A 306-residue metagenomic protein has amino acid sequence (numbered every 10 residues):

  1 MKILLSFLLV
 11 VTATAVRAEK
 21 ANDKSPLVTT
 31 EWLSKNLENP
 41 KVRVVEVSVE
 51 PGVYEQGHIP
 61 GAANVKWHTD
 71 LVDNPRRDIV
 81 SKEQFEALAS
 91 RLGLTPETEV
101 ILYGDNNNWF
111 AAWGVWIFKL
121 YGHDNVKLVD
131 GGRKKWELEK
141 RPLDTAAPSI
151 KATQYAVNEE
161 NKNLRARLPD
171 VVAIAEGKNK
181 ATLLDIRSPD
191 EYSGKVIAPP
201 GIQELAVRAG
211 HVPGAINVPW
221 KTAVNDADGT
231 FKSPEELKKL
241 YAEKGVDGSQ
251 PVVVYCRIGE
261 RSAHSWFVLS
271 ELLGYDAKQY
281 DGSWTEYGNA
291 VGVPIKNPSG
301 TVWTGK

Functional and structural regions predicted by a protein language model:
M1-F7: Sec-dependent signal peptide recognition, specifically the positively charged N-region followed immediately by
L8-R17: Hydrophobic h-region of N-terminal signal peptides that target proteins for export in Gram-negative bacteria
E19-T29, K35, D70-L71, K134-G210 (+1 more regions): Active-site neighborhoods of enzymes that stabilize oxyanions during catalysis
K20-D23, D70-R76, Y103-D105, W116 (+2 more regions): Second-shell loop/turn segments in exported
A21-P51, E55, G61-N64: Mature N-terminal segment immediately following signal peptide/propeptide cleavage in secreted/periplasmic
T69-E99, I216-P251: Helix-loop module immediately N-terminal to the HCX5R catalytic loop in PTP-like cysteine phosphatase domains
V80-K178, K195-V196, G210, R261-K278 (+1 more regions): Thiolate-centered catalytic microenvironments shared by cysteine-dependent enzyme domains
K239, K244-G300, G305: C-terminal soluble interaction/assembly domains
